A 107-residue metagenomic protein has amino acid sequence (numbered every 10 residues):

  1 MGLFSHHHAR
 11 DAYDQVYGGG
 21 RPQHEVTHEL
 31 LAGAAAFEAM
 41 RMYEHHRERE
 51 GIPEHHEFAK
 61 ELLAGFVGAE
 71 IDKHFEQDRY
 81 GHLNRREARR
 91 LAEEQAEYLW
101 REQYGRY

Functional and structural regions predicted by a protein language model:
M1-A34, E38-K60, F66, E70-Y107: N-terminal leader-region detector that preferentially activates on the first domain or presequence of a protein
